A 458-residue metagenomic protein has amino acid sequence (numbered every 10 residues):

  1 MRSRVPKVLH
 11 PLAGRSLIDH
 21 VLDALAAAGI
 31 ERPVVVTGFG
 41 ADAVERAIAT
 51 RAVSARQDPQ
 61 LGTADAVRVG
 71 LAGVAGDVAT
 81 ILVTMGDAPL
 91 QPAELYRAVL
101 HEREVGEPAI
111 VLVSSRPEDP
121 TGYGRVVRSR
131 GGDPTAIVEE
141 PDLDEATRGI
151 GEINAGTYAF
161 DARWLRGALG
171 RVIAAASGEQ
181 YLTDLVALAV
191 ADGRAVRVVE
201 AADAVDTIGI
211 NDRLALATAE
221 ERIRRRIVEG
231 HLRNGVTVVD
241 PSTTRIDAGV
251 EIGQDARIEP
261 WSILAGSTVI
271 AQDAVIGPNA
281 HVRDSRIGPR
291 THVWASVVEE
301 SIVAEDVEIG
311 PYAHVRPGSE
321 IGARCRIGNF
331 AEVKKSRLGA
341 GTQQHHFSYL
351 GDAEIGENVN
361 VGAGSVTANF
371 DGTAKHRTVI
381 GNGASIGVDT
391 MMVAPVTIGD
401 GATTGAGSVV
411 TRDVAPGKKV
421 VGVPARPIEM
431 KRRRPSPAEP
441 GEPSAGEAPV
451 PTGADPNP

Functional and structural regions predicted by a protein language model:
M1-R4: N-terminal nucleotide-binding beta1-loop-alpha1 segment
P11, R15-H101, P395, G453: Conserved N-terminal catalytic core of the sugar/cofactor nucleotidyltransferase
V78, L95, S115-A146: Rossmann-like NAD(P)H-binding beta-loop-alpha module
A93-T121: Conserved donor-nucleotide/metal-binding helix-loop-beta segment in metal-dependent transferases, i.e., the alpha-helix
P134-R225, E229: Catalytic-core segments of class I nucleotidyltransferases/pyrophosphorylases that form NMP-activated intermediates
N154-T157, A248, H376, A394: Glycine/small-residue-rich pyrophosphate-binding loop that anchors the diphosphate of NDP-sugar donors
A191-A295, V303-E308: Extended, small-residue-rich solenoid/repeat segments and analogous flexible loops that form exposed scaffolds
R286, H292-P458: Glycine-rich hexapeptide-repeat left-handed beta-helix
